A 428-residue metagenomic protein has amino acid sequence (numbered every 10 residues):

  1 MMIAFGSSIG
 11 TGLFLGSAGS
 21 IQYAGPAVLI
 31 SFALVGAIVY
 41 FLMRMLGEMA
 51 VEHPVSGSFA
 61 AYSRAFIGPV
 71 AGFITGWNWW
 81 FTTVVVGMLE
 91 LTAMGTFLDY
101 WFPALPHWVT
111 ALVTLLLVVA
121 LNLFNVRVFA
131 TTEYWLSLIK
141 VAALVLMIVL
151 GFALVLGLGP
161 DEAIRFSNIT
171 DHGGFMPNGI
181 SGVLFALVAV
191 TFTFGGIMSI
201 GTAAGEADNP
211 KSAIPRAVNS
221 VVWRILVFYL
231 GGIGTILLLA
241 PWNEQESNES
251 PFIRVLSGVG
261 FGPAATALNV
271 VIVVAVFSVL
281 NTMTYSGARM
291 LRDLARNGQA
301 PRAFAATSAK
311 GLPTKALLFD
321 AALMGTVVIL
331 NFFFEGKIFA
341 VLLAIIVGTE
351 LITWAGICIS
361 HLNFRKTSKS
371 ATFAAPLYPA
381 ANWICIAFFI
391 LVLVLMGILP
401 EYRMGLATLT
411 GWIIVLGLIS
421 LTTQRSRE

Functional and structural regions predicted by a protein language model:
M1-S17, I21-A27, Y40-R44, S56 (+5 more regions): Membrane-interface "cap" regions at the ends of multi-pass membrane proteins
F14, V55, N78-L91, F194-A207 (+3 more regions): Membrane-helix boundary/coupling elements in multi-pass transport proteins
L15-T110, T114, V221-L230, G405-L416: Extracellular loop-to-transmembrane helix junctions
A60-R64, E90-A111, A143-L146, A204-S212 (+3 more regions): Helix-loop-helix connectors at the membrane interface of multi-pass transporters/channels
A61-Y62, G68, Y100, A217-M283 (+1 more regions): TM-loop-TM module centered on a large, flexible mid-protein loop between adjacent transmembrane helices in multi-pass
P103-P106, L138-V270: Helix-loop-helix junctions that connect adjacent transmembrane segments in multi-pass membrane transporters
L121, A143-L150, L291, L343-A371 (+2 more regions): Hydrophobic alpha-helical segments of multi-pass membrane transport proteins
W135-L136, A303-T314, L351-M404: C-terminal membrane-solvent junction of multi-pass transporters and transport-like membrane proteins
